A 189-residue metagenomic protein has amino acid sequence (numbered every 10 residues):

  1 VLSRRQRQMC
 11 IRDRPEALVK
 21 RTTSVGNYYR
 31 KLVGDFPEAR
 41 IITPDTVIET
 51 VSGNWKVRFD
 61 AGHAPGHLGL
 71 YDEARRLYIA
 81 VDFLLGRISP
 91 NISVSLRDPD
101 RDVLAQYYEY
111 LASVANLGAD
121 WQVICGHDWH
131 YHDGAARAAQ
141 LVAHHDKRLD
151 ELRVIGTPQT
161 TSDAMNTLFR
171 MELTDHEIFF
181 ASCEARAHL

Functional and structural regions predicted by a protein language model:
V1-I11: Single conserved hydrophobic/aromatic residue that forms the stacking wall/gate of nucleotide- or nucleobase-binding
S3, D100-V103, H145, A181 (+1 more regions): Short, conserved glycine- and acidic-residue-centered signature motifs in active-site or ligand-binding loops
I11, T50, L70-D72: Conserved hydrophobic "DFG−1" position in protein kinase catalytic cores
R14-A17, G118: Generic structural signal for alpha-helix starts
E16-W55: Alpha-helix-centered segments that form part of catalytic cores
Y28-P37, N54-L149: Metallo-beta-lactamase
E151-L189: C-terminal regulatory/interaction regions
